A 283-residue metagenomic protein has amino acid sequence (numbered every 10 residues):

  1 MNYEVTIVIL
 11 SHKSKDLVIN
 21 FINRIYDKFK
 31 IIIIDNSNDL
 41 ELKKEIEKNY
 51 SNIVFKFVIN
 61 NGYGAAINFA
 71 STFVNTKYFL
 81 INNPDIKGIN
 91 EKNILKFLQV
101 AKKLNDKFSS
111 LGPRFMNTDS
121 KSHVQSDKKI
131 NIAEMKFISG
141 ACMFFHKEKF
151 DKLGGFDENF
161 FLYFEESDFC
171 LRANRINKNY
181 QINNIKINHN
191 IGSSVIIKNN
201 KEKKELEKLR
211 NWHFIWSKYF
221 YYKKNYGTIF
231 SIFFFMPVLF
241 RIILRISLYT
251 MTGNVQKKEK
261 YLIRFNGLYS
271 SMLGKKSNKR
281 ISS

Functional and structural regions predicted by a protein language model:
I9-D27: Short, well-formed alpha-helical segments that are part of the catalytic scaffolds of diverse glycosyltransferases
D35-K43: A conserved acidic beta->alpha catalytic loop
V58-V74: Glycine-rich, basic loop-to-helix element that forms the pyrophosphate-binding segment of sugar-nucleotide handling
F79: Short aromatic/hydrophobic "clamp" motif used to bind/position activated sugar donors
I86-H123: Conserved donor NDP-sugar-binding/catalytic core segment of glycosyltransferases
K128-E148, F161, S167, K203-L206: A recurrent flexible, glycine/aromatic-enriched loop bordering the glycosyltransferase active site that acts as
C142-F145, K149-G154, N159-K186, I191: A short, conserved alpha-helix in the catalytic core of glycosyltransferases
L209, H213-W216, T228-S283: Non-catalytic, C-terminal membrane-associated alpha-helical segments of glycosyltransferases
